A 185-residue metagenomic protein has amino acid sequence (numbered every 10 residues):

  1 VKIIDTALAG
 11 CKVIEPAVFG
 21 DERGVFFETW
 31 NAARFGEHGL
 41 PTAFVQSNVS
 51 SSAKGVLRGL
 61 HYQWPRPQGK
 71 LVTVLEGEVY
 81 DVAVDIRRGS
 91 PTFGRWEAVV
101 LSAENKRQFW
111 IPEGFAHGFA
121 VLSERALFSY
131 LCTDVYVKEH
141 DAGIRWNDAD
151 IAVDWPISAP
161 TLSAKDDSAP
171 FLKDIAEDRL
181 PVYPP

Functional and structural regions predicted by a protein language model:
V1-R107, S123-R125, Y130-P185: Non-catalytic, conserved peripheral segments adjacent to functional cores
H117: Glycine-rich nucleotide phosphate-binding loop and flanking beta-alpha elements of Rossmann-like dinucleotide-binding
